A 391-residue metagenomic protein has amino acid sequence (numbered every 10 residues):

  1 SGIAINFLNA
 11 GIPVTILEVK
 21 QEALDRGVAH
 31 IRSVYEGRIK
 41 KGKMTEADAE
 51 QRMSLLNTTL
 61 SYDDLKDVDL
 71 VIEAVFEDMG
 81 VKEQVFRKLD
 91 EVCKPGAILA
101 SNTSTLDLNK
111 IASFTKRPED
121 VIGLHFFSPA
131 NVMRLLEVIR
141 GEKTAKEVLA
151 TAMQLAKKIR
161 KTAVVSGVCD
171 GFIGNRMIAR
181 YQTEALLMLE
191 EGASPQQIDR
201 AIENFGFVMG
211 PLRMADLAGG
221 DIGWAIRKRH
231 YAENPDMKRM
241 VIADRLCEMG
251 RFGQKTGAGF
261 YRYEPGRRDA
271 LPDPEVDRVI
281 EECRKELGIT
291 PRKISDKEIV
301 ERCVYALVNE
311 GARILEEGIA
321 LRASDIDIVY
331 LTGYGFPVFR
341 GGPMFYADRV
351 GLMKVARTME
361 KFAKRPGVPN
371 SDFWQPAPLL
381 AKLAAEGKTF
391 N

Functional and structural regions predicted by a protein language model:
S1-N391: N-terminal glycine-rich phosphate-binding loop for ADP-containing cofactors
